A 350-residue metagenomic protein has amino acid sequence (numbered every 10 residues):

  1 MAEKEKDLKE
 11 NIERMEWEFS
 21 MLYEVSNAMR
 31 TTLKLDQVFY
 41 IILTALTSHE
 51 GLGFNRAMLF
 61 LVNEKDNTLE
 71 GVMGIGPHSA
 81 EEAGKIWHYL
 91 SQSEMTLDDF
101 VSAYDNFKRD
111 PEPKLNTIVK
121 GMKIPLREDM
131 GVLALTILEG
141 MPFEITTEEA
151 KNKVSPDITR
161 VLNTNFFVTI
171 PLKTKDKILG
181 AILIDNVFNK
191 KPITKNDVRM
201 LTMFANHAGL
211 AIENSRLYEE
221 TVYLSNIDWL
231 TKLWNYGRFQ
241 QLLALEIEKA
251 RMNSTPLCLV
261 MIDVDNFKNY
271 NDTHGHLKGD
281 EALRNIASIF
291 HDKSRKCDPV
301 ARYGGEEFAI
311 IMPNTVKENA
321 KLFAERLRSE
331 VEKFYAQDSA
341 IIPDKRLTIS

Functional and structural regions predicted by a protein language model:
N27, V222-Q241, I262-G275, R284: Conserved nucleotide-binding and Mg2+-coordinating catalytic segments in signaling enzymes
M58-I124, E128: GAF sensory/regulatory domain recognition with acknowledged cross-activation on helical regulatory dimers
K114-M122, R127-F166: Signal-transducing coupling segments at domain and membrane junctions
N165-K175: A short, aliphatic-rich beta-strand micro-motif
Y236-T255, A287-R295, P313: Short regulatory alpha-helical coupling segments that immediately precede and/or link into cyclic nucleotide signaling
L242-H274, A301, A320: Active-site-proximal structural segments of metal-dependent nucleotidyl cyclase/transferase enzymes
F267, I286, V300-Y303, F308: Hydrophobic framework residues that shape the active-site pocket of cyclic nucleotide turnover catalytic cores
R302, V331-S350: Catalytic core regions of nucleotide second-messenger enzymes
